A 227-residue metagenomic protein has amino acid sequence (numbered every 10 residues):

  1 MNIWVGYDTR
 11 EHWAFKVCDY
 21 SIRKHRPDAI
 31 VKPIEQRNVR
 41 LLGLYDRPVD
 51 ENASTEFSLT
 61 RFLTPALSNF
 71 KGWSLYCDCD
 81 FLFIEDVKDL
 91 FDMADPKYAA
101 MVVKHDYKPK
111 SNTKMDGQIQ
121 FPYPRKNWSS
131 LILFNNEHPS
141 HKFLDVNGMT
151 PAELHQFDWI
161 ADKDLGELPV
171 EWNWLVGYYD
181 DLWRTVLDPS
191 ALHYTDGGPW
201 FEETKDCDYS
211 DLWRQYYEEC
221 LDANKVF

Functional and structural regions predicted by a protein language model:
M1, R10, R26, P33-R40 (+1 more regions): A glycosyltransferase accessory/donor-loop signature
N2-V5, I22: Hydrophobic targeting segments
W4-K16: N-terminal beta1-alpha1 ligand-phosphate binding loop
S21-A29: Short, acidic, metal-binding catalytic loop of nucleotide-sugar glycosyltransferases
V31-L67: Active-site-proximal specificity loops/subdomain of glycosyltransferases
Y45-N52, K114-I119, W183-T185: Short, surface-exposed amphipathic charged segments that create phosphate/polyanion-binding patches used for binding
T60-P109, L133: GT-A fold catalytic core of metal-dependent nucleotide-sugar glycosyltransferases, centered on the diacidic
M93-H155: Conserved catalytic core of nucleotide-sugar-dependent glycosyltransferases
